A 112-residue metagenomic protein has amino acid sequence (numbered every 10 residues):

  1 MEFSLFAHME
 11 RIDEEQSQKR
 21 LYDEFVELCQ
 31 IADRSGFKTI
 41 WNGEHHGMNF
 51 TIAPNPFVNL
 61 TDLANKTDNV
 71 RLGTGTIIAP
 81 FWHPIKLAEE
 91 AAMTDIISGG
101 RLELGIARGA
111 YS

Functional and structural regions predicted by a protein language model:
M1-T74: N-terminal beta1-alpha1-beta2 module of alpha/beta enzyme domains
E2-Q18, F81-S112: Flexible, glycine-rich active-site loops centered on histidine and acidic residues that chelate a metal or position
T76-P80: The substrate-binding groove and active-site-proximal loops of carbohydrate-active enzymes, especially glycoside
